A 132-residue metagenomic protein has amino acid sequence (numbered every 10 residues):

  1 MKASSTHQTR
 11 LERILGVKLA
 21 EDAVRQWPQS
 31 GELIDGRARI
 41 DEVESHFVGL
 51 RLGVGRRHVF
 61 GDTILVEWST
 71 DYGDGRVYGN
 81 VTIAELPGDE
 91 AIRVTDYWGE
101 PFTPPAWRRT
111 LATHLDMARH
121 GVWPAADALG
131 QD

Functional and structural regions predicted by a protein language model:
M1-D132: C-terminal and inter-domain tail/linker signature
